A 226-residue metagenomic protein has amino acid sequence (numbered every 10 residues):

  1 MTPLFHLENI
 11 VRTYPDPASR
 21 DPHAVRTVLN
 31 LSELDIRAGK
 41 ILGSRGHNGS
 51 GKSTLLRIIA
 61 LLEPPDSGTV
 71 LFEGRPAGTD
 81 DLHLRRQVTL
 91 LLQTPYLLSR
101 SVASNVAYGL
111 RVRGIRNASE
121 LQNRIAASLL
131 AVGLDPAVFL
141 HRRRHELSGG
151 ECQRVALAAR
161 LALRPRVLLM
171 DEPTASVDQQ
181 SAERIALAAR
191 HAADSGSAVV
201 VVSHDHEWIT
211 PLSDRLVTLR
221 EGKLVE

Functional and structural regions predicted by a protein language model:
R45-H47: The feature captures the beta-strand-to-loop junction immediately N-terminal to the Walker
A60: Helix-to-loop junction immediately C-terminal to a conserved catalytic motif
G68-G78, L84, L134: Conserved ABC transporter NBD signature motif
P76-T89, V112, D194: ABC ATPase NBD coupling module
R143-L147, E151: Conserved ABC ATPase signature
L168-D171: Catalytic Walker B motif of ABC-type/P-loop ATPase nucleotide-binding domains
S203-H204: H-loop/switch region of ABC-family ATPase nucleotide-binding domains
